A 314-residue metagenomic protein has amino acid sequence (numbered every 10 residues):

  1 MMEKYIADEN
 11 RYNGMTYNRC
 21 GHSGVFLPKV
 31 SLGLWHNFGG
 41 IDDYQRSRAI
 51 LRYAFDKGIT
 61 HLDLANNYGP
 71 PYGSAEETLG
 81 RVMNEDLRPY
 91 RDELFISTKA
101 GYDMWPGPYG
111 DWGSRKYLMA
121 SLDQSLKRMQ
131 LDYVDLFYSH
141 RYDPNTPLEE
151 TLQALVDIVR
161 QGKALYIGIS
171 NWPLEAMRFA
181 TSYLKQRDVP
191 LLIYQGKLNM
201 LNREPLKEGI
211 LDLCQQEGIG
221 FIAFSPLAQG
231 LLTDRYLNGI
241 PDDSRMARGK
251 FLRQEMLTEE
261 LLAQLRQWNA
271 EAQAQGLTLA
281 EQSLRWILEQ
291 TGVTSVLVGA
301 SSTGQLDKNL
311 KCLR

Functional and structural regions predicted by a protein language model:
M1-L94: N-terminal binding-site loop/beta-alpha segment at the start of enzyme catalytic domains that lines or forms
E3-E9, G14, T146-R314: Beta/alpha (TIM)-barrel catalytic core signal, keyed to glycine-rich beta->alpha loops juxtaposed to Asp/Glu that bind
C20, L32, S47, A54 (+13 more regions): Conserved, mostly hydrophobic/aromatic
G21-G39, S97-G110, Y133, Y138: N-terminal small/glycine-rich loop or linker at the start of catalytic domains across soluble metabolic enzymes
L34, L64-N66, L94, T98-A100 (+5 more regions): A cross-domain feature marking catalytic cores of carbohydrate-active enzymes and several ubiquitous metabolic/repair
I41-F55, G113-M129, M177-T181: Short, acidic/polar
D42-R46, S74, T78, Y109-Y117 (+2 more regions): Alpha-helix N-cap and loop-to-helix initiation/capping positions
W105-L136, K197-E204: Active-site gating/metal-coordination segments in enzymes
